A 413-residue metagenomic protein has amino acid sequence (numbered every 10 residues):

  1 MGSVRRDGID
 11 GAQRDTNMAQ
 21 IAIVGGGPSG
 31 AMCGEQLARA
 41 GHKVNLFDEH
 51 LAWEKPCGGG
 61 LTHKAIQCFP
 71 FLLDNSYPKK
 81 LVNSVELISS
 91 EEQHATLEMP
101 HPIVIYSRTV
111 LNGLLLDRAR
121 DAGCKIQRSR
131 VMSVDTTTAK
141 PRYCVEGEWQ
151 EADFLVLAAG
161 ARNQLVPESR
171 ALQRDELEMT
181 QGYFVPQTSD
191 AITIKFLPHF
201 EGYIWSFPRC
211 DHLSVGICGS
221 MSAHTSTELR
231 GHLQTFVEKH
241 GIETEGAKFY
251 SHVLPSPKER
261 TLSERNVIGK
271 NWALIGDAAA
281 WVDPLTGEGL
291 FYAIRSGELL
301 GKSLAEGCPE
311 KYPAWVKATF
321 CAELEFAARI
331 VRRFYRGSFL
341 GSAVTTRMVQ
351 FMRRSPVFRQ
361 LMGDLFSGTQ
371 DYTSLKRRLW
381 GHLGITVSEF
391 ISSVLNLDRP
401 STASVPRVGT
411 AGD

Functional and structural regions predicted by a protein language model:
N17-G27: Beta1/beta-strand and adjacent pyrophosphate-binding region of the FAD-binding site in flavoprotein oxidoreductases
I21-I23, V44, W272: Conserved hydrophobic helix-helix packing surfaces used for dimerization/oligomerization
G30: N-terminal Rossmann-fold NAD(P) dinucleotide-binding loop
A38-C57: Glycine-rich FAD pyrophosphate-binding loop
L61-L114: A conserved beta-strand/loop capping segment in the N-terminal third of enzymes that catalyze redox or closely related
R118-A247: Predominantly flavin-linked oxidoreductase catalytic cores and closely associated redox partners
S133, A223-S303, P309-K311: FAD/FMN-dependent oxidoreductases across multiple families
K302-D413: C-terminal helical "tail/cap" subdomain of flavin- and related membrane-associated enzymes
